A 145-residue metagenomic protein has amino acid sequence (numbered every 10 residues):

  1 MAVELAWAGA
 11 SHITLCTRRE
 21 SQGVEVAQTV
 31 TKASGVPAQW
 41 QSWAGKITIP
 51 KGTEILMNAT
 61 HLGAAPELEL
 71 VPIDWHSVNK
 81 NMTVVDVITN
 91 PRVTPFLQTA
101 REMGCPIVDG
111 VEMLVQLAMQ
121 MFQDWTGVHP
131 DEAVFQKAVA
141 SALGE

Functional and structural regions predicted by a protein language model:
M1-L5: Internal, conserved structured core segments that host functional sites
A6-H12, E102-P106: Conserved S-adenosyl-L-methionine
A8-S34: NAD(P)-binding Rossmann-fold cofactor-contacting core
G23-V26, E67-L68, L117-Q120: Short, charged, surface-exposed secondary-structure boundary motifs
T31-S34, N58-A59, W125-V128: Short, hinge-like loop/turn segments at secondary-structure boundaries
V36-I107: Rossmann-like adenosine-cofactor binding region
V87-E145: Adenosine-phosphate binding glycine-rich loop
